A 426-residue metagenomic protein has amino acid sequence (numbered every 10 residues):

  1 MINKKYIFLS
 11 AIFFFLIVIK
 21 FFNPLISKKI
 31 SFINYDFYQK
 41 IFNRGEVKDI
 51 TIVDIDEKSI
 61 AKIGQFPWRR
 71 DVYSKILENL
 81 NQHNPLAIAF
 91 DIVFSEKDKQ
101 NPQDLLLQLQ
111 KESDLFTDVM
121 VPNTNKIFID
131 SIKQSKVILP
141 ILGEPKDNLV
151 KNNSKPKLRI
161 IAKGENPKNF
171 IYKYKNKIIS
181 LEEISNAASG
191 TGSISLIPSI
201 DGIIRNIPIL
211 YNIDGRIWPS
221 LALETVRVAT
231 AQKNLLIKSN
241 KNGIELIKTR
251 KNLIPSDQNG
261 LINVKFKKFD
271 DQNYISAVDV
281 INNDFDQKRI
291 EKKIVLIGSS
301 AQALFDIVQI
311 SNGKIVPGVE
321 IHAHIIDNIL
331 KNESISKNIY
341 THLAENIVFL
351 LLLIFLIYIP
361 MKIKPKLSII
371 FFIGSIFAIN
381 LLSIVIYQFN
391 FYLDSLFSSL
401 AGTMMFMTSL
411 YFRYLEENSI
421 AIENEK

Functional and structural regions predicted by a protein language model:
I2-N252, I290-K366: Non-transmembrane functional regions of envelope-associated proteins
E46, I379-N390, M407-E416: Juxtamembrane membrane-interface segments at transmembrane alpha-helix termini
P255-I275: Active-site Gly/Thr loop motif
D279-K288: Surface-exposed ligand/attachment interfaces on beta-rich extracellular proteins
V316-I325, I373-N380, A401-M407: Pore- and pathway-forming membrane helices of multi-pass small-molecule/ion transporters and channels
L356-Y392: Hydrophobic transmembrane alpha-helices
F389-G402: Loop-to-transmembrane alpha-helix initiation sites
L400-K426: Juxtamembrane or sensor-core-proximal signal-transducing alpha helices that couple sensory domains to cytosolic
